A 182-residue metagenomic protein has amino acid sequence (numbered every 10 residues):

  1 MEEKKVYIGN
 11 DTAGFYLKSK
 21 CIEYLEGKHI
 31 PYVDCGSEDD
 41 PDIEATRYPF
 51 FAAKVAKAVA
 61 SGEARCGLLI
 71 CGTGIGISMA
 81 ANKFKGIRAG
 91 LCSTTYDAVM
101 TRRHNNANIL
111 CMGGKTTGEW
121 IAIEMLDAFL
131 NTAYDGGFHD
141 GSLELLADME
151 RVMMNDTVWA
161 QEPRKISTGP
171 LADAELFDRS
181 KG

Functional and structural regions predicted by a protein language model:
M1, V59-E63, R102-H104, G118: Solvent-exposed alpha-helices and their adjacent loops that cap or buttress functional pockets in soluble metabolic
E2-V6: Extreme N-terminal starter segment of soluble prokaryotic enzymes
Y7-Y16, T95-G182: C-terminal binding/interaction regions
Y16-K28: Short, solvent-exposed amphipathic alpha-helices that sit in or adjacent to ligand/effector-binding or catalytic
K28, F84-I87, N105: Short, structured coil segments at secondary-structure junctions
P31-I43: A short beta-strand-loop structural module common to alpha/beta enzyme folds
F51-L91: Helix-adjacent hinge/juxtasegments
